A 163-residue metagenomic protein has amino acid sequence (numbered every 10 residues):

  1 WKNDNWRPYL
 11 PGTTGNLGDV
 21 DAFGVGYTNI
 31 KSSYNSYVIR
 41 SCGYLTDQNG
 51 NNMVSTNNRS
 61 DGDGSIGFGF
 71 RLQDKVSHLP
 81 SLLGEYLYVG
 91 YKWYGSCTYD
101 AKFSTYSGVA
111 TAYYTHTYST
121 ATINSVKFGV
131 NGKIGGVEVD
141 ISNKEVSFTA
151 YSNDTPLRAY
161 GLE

Functional and structural regions predicted by a protein language model:
W1-K2: N-terminal prepro-regions of secreted/extracellular proteins
W6-R7: Long, low-complexity, largely intrinsically disordered segments of eukaryotic trafficking/secretory proteins
L17-A110: Short helix-loop boundary/capping segments
T46-D47, Y118-T120: Short, solvent-exposed aromatic-acidic interface loops
D61-L72, S119-A150: Glycine- and small hydrophobic-rich membrane-insertion segments that are intrinsically disordered in solution
A112-Y114: Long, low-complexity, intrinsically disordered extramembrane tails
V146-E163: Short, low-complexity, Pro/Ser/Thr/Gly-rich segments in the mature regions of secreted, periplasmic
